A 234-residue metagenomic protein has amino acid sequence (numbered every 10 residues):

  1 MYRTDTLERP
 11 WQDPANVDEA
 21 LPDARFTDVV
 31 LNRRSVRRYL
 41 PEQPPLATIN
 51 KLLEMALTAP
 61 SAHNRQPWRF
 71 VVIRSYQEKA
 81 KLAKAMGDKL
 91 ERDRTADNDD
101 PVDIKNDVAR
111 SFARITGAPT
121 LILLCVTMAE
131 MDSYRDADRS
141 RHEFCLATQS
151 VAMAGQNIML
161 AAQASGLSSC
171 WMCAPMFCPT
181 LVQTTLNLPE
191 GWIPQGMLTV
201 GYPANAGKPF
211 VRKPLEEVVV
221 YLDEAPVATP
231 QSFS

Functional and structural regions predicted by a protein language model:
M1-E54: Short acidic N-proximal helix/loop "leader" segments that mark the beginning of a domain or an inter-domain linker
M1-P22, P194-S234: C-terminal helix-cap and adjacent tail motif
Y2-R3, Q66-S150: Glycine/small-residue-rich phosphate/adenosyl-binding loop
M55-L57, K105-R110, V182-T185, N205: Glycine-rich, charged/polar anion/phosphate-binding loops that engage phosphate groups from diverse ligands
A56-L57, I122, M128, R139-T184: Small-aliphatic-rich amphipathic alpha-helix that forms the alpha element of a beta-alpha
L57-N64: Glycine-rich phosphate/pyrophosphate-binding beta-alpha loops
E91-D99, T185-F210: A glycine-rich helix N-cap at a beta->alpha junction
G117-T120, L167, E190-P194: Short coil/turn connectors at secondary-structure junctions
